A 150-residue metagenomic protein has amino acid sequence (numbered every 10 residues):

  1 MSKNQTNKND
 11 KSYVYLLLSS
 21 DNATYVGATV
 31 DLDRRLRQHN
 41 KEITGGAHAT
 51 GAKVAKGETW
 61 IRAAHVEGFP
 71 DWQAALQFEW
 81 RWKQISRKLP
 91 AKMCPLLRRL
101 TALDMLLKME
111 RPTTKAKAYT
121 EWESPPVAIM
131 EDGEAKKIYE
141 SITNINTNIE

Functional and structural regions predicted by a protein language model:
M1-N9, Q77-E79, K83-E150: Boundary/linker segments flanking structured domains
N7-D10, L18-S20, K56-G57: Intrinsically disordered, low-complexity regulatory regions enriched in Ser/Pro/Gly/Thr and acidic residues
S12, N22, T59-A63: Short, solvent-exposed beta-strand edge segments and adjacent coil->beta transition regions
Y13-S19, A23-D31, R35, H39 (+1 more regions): GIY-YIG nuclease signature motif recognition
L32-L76, R81-L97: Conserved short loop/helix modules at catalytic or binding sites in compact beta-alpha or helix-hairpin-helix contexts
